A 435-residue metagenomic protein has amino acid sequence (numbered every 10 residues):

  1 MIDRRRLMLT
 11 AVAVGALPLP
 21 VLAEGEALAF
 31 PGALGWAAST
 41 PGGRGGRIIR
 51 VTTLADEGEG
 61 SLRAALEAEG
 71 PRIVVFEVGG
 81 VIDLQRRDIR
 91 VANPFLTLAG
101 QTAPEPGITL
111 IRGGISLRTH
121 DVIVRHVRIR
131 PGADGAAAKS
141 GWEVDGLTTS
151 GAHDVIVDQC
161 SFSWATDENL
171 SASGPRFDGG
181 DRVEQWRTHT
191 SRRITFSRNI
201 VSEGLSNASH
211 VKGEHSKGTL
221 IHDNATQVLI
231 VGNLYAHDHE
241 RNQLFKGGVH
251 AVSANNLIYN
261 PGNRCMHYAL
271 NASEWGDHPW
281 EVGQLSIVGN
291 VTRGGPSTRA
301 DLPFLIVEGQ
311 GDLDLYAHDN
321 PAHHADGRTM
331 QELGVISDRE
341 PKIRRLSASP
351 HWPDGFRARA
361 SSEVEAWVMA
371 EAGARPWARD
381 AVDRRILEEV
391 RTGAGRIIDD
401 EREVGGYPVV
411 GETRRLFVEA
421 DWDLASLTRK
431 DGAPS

Functional and structural regions predicted by a protein language model:
M1, L19-A29: C-terminal segment of N-terminal export signals and the immediately downstream linker at the start of the mature
M1-V14: N-terminal secretory signal peptides and thylakoid transit peptides that target proteins across membranes
F30-V74: Acidic Gly/Asp/Thr-rich repetitive segments characteristic of extracellular carbohydrate-active and adhesion proteins
D83-Q227: Right-handed parallel beta-helix
E105, P131, W164, R192 (+7 more regions): Residues in short coils/turns that link rungs of repeat/solenoid architectures in beta-rich domains
H250, N260-P376: Active-site/pore-lining binding-face segments in mid-to-C-terminal subdomains
G334-S435: C-terminal functional modules
